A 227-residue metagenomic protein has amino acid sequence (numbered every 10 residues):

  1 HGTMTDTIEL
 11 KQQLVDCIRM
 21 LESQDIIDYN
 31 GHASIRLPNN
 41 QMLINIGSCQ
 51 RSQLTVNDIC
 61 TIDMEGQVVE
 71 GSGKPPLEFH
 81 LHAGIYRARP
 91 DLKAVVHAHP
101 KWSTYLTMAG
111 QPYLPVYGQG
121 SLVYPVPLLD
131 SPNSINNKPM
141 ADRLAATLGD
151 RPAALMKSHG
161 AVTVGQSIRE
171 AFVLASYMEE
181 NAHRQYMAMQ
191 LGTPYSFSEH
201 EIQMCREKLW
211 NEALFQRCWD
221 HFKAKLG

Functional and structural regions predicted by a protein language model:
G2-G227: Glycine-rich flexible loops
